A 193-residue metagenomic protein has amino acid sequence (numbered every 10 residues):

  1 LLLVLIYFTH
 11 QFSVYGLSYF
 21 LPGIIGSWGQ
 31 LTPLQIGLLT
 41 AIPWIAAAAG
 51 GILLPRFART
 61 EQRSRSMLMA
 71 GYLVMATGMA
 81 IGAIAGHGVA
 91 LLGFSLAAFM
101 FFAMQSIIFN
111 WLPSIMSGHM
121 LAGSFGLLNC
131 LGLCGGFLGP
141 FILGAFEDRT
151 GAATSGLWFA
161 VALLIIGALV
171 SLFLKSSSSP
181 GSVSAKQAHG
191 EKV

Functional and structural regions predicted by a protein language model:
L1-P55, Q105, F109: Extracytoplasmic gate region of multi-pass secondary transporters
I24-G29, T60-E61, W111-M116, R149: Helix-to-coil boundary motifs at intracellular loop junctions of multi-pass secondary transporters
A47, Y72-M79, L163-G167: MFS 12-TM fold signature
G50-R63, E147: Helix-to-loop junctions at the C-terminal end of transmembrane segments in multipass secondary transporters
E61-W111: C-terminal transmembrane helical hairpin of 12-TM major facilitator-type secondary transporters
P113-A152, A160: A late C-terminal transmembrane helix in Major Facilitator Superfamily
W158-V193: Multi-pass alpha-helical transporter architecture, strongest for 12-TM Major Facilitator/SLC carriers used
